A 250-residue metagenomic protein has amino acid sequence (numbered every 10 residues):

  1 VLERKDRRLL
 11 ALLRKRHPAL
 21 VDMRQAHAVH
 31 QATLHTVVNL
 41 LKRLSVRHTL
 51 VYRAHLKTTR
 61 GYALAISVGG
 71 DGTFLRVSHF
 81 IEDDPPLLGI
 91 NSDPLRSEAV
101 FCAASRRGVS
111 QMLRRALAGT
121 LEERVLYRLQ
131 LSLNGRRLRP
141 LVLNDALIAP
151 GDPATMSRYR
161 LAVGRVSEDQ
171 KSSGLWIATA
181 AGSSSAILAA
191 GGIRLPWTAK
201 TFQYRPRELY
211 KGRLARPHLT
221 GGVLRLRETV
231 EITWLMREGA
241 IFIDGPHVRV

Functional and structural regions predicted by a protein language model:
V1-E3, G89: N-terminal phosphate-binding or glycine-rich loops at protein starts, especially the Walker A/P-loop of NTPases
R4-P18, D22-A54, T58, L95-L175 (+1 more regions): Catalytic phosphate-donor-binding core of small-molecule kinases
A63-L64: Structural motif
S67-G72, L87-L88: Glycine-rich N-terminal segment of FAD-binding domains in flavoprotein oxidoreductases, spanning the beta-loop-helix
G70-T73, D93, A180-S183: Short glycine-rich anion-binding loops that position phosphate/pyrophosphate groups of nucleotides and phosphorylated
H79-S92: A short, gly/pro- and small-residue-rich
L88, W176-A178: Short hydrophobic beta-strand that contains or immediately precedes a catalytic carboxylate
